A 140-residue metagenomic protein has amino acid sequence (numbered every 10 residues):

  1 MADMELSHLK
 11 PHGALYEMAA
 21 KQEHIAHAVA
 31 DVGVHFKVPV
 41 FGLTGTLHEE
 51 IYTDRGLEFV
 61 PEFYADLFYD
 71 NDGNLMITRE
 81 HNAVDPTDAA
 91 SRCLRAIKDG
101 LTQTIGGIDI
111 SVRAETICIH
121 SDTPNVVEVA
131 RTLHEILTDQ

Functional and structural regions predicted by a protein language model:
M1-S7, G100-R113: Flexible, glycine/charged-enriched surface loops at secondary-structure junctions
L9, I119: Conserved, mostly hydrophobic/aromatic
L15-A19, L67-F68, N125: Short, small-residue-enriched loops and turns at beta-alpha junctions that line or gate enzyme active sites
M18-K21, H35-G45: Catalytic beta/alpha-barrel core
Q22-A28: Charged helix-capping and loop-helix junction motifs
G45-L101: Active-site rim beta-loop-alpha module in soluble metabolic enzymes
R95, V126-Q140: C-terminal helical cap(s) of enzyme catalytic domains, especially alpha/beta-barrels
